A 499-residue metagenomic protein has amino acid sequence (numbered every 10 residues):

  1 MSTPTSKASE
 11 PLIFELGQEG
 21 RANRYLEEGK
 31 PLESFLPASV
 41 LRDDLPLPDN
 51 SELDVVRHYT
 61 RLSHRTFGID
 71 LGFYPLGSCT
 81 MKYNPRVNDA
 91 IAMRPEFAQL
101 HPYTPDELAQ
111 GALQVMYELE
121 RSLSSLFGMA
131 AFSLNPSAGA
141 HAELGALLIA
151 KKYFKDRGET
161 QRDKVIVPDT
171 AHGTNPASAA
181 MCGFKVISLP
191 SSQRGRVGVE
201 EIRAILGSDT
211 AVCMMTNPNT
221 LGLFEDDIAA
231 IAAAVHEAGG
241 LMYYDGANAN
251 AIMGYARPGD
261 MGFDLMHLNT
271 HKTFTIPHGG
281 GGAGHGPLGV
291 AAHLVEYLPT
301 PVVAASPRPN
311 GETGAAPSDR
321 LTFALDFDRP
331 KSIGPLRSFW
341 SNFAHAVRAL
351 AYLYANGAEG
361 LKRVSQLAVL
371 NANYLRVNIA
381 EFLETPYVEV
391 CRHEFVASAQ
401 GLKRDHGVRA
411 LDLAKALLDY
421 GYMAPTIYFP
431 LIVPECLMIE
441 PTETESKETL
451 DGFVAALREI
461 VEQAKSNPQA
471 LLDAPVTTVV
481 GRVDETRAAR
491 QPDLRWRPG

Functional and structural regions predicted by a protein language model:
M1-A130, A256, S306-G311, P317-F339 (+2 more regions): Non-catalytic terminal extensions of PLP-dependent enzymes
Q110-Q114, H141-S306, R320-L321, F327 (+3 more regions): Conserved PLP-enzyme active-site core in the AAT-like
A130-P136, K164-V167: A short, small-residue-rich loop immediately preceding and capping a beta-strand
S133, I187-L189, P425: General small-molecule cofactor/ligand-binding pocket signal
S137, S192, N248, H271 (+3 more regions): Residue-level "edge-of-site" marker
S137, S192, T216-P218, S398-L402 (+1 more regions): Short strand-loop junctions, especially beta-strand C-caps/beta-turns that link beta-sheets to coils or alpha-helices
A142, G282, S341-R348, C391: Catalytic-loop motifs flanking and including active-site residues across diverse enzymes
L148-K152, L350-A355: Short glycine/serine- and small hydrophobic-enriched flexible loop segments
